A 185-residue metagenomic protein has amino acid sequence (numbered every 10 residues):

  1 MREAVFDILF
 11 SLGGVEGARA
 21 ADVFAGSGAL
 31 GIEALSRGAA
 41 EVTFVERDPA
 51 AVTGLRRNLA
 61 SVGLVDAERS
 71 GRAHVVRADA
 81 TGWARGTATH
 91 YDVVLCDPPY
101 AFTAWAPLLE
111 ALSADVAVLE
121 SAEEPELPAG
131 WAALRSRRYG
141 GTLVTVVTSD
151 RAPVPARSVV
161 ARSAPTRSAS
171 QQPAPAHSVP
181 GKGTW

Functional and structural regions predicted by a protein language model:
M1-W185: Class I S-adenosyl-L-methionine-dependent methyltransferase catalytic core
